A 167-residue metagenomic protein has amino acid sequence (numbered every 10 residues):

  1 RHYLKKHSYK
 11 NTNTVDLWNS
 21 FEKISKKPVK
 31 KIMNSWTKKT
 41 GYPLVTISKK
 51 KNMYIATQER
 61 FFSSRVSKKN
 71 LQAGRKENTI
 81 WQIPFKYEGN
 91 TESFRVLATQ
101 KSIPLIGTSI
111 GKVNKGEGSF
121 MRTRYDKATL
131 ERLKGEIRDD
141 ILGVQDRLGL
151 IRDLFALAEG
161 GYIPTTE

Functional and structural regions predicted by a protein language model:
H2-E167: Non-catalytic accessory/interaction domains
